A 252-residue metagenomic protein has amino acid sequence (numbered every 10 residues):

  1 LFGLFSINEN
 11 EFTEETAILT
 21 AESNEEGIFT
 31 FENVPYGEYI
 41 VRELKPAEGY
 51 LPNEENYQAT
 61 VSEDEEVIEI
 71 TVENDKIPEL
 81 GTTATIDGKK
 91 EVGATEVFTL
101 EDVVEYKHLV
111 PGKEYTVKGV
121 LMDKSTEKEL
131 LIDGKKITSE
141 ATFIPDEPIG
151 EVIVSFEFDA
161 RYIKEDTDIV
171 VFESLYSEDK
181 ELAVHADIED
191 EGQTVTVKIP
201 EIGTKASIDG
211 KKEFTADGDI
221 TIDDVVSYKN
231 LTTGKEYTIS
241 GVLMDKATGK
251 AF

Functional and structural regions predicted by a protein language model:
L1-F252: Solvent-exposed loop/turn and edge beta-strand elements of beta-rich ligand-binding domains
